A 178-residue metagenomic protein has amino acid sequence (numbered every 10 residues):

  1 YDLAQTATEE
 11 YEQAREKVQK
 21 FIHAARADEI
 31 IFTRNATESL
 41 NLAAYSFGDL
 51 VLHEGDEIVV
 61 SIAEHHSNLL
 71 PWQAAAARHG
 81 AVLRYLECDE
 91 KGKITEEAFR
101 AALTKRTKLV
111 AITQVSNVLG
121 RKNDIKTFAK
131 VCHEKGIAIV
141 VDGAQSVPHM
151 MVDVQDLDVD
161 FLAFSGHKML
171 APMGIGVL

Functional and structural regions predicted by a protein language model:
Y1-L178: Pyridoxal 5′-phosphate
